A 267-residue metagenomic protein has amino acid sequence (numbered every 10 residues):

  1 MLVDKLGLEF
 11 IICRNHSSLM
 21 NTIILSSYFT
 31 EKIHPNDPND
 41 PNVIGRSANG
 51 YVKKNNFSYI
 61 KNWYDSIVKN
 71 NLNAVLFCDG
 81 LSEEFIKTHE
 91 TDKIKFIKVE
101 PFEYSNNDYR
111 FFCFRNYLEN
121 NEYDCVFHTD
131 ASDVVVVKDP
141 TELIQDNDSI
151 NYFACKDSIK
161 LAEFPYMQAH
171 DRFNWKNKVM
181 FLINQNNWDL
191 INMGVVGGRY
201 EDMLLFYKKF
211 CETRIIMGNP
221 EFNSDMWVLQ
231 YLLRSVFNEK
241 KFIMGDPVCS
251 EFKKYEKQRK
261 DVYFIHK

Functional and structural regions predicted by a protein language model:
G7, I12-D124, E201, F237: N-terminal anchoring/stem segment of glycosyltransferases
I24-L25, V75-C78, V126-D130, V135-V136 (+3 more regions): A structural signal for short, well-ordered beta-strand segments and their strand-loop junctions that often border
K32-P35, E83-I86, V134-K138, L143-Q145 (+4 more regions): Short catalytic/ligand-binding loop motif for oxyanion handling, primarily in non-cytosolic enzymes, centered on
P101-N107, K160-L161, P247-K254: A short acidic, often aromatic-flanked loop/helix-cap motif at beta-alpha or helix-coil junctions that lines enzyme
C113-M167: GT-A fold catalytic core of metal-dependent nucleotide-sugar glycosyltransferases, centered on the diacidic
H170-N187: Short, flexible, basic/aromatic active-site loop/helix in glycosyltransferases
I183-K267: Catalytic core and acceptor-binding pocket of nucleotide-sugar-dependent glycosyltransferases
